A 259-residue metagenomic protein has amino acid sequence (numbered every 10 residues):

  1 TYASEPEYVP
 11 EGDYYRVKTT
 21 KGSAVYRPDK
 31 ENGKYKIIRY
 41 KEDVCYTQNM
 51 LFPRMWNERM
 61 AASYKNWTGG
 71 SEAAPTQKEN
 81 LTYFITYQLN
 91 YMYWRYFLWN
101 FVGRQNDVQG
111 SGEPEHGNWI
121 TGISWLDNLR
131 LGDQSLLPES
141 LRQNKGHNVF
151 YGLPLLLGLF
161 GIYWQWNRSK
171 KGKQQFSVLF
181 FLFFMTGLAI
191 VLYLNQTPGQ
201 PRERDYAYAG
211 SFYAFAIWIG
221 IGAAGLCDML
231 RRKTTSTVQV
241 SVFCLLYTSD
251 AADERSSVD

Functional and structural regions predicted by a protein language model:
T1-I162: Lumenal/periplasmic acceptor-binding loop at the mouth of the active site in multi-pass, GT-C-fold membrane enzymes
N144-H147, G172-Q175, V191-A209: Membrane-interface catalytic loops of GT-C/OST-like multi-pass glycosylation enzymes that act
L155-I162, F215-C227: Transmembrane alpha-helical segments
W166, I221-L246: Signature aromatic-anchored transmembrane alpha helix within multi-pass, membrane-resident enzymes that catalyze glycan
S169-F183, T237-S241: Membrane-interfacial loop-to-transmembrane alpha-helix junctions, especially the N-terminal start
F183-V191, L246: Aromatic-anchored segments of alpha-helical transmembrane domains
Q200-A224: Hydrophobic/aromatic-rich transmembrane helices and adjacent perimembrane loops
Y247-E254: Conserved small/polar residues in nucleotide/adenosyl-binding loops
